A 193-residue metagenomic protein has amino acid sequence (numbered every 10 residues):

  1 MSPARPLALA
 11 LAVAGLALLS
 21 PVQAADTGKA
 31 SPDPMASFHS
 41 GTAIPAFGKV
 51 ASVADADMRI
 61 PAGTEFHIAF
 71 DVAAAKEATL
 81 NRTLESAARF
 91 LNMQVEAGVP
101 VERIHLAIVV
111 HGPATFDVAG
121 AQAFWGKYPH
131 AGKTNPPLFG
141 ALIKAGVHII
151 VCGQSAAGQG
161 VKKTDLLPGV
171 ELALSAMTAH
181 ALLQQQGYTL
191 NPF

Functional and structural regions predicted by a protein language model:
M1-L9: Bacterial N-terminal signal peptides that target proteins for export
A10-L18: Bacterial N-terminal signal peptides
A25-A36, S40-I44, A119-F193: A cross-taxonomic marker for long C-terminal extensions/tails that follow the last structured domain
H39, P45, A56-I60: Acidic, glycine/proline-rich low-complexity segments that act as flexible tails and inter-domain linkers
I60-E77, A119-A123: Acidic/histidine-rich, surface-exposed loop or edge segments in extracytoplasmic proteins
A73-L84, V101, G132, A173: Solvent-exposed, acidic/flexible segments
R82-V99: Histidine-anchored nucleotide/phosphate-binding helix
P100-V118: Acidic helix-start/capping segments at beta-turn-to-alpha-helix junctions
